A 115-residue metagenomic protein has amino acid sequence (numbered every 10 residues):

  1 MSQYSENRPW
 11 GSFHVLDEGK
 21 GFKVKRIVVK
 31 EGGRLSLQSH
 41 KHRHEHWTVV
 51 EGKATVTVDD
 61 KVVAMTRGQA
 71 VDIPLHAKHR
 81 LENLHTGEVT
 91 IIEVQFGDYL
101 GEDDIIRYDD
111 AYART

Functional and structural regions predicted by a protein language model:
M1-N7, R80-T115: Double-stranded beta-helix
S2-S39, R43: A short glycine-rich, His/Asp/Glu-containing loop-to-beta-strand
G33, H42-R43, K61, A77-K78 (+1 more regions): A generic "binding-loop/recognition-motif" signal
L35, K61-V63, D104: Short beta-strand segments
S36-Q38, V56-T57, I73, H79-H85 (+1 more regions): Short beta-strand His + acidic residue motifs that chelate non-heme Fe in jelly-roll/DSBH and cupin folds
H42-T55, D59-D60: Glycine- and acidic-residue-biased ligand/ion/polar-headgroup-sensing regions
D60-K78: Short acidic-glycine-tyrosine-enriched beta hairpin
